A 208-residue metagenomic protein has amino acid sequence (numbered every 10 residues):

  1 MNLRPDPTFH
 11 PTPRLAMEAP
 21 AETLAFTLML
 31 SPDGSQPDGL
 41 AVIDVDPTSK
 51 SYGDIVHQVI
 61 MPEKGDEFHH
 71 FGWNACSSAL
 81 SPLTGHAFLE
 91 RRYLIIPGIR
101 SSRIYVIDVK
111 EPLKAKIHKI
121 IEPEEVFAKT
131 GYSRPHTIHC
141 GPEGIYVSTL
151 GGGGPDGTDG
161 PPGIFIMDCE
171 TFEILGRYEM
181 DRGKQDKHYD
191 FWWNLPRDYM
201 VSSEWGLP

Functional and structural regions predicted by a protein language model:
N2-P5, A16-L89, I95-E122, G157-D159 (+1 more regions): Beta-propeller domains
H10-R14, Q36, E67-H69, E90 (+4 more regions): Beta-rich catalytic cores
M29-P32, P97-G98, S148-G152, E204-W205: Beta-strand C-termini and the immediately following turn/loop, strongest in propeller blades
D108-L195: Asp-box/WD-like beta-propeller blade repeats and closely related beta-sheet repeat scaffolds
